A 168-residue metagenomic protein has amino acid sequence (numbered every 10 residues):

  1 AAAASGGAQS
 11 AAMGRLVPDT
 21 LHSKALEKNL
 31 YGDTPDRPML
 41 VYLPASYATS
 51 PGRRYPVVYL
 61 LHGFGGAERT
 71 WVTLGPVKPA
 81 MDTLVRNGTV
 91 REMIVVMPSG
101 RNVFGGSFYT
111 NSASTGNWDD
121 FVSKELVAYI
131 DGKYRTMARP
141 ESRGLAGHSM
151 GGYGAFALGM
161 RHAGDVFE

Functional and structural regions predicted by a protein language model:
A2-E168: Non-catalytic cap/lid and distal C-terminal segments of serine-dependent acyl enzymes
